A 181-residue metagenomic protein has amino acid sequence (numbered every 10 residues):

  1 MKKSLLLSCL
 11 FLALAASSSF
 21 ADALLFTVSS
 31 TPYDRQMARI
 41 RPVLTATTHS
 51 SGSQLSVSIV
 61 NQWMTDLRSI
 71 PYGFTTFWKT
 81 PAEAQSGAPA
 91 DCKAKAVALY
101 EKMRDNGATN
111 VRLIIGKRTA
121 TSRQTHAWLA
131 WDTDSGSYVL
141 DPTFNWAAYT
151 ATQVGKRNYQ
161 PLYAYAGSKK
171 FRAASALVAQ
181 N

Functional and structural regions predicted by a protein language model:
M1-L7: Bacterial N-terminal signal peptides that target proteins for export
L5, S18-N181: A structural boundary/capping signal
S8-A15: Bacterial N-terminal signal peptides
